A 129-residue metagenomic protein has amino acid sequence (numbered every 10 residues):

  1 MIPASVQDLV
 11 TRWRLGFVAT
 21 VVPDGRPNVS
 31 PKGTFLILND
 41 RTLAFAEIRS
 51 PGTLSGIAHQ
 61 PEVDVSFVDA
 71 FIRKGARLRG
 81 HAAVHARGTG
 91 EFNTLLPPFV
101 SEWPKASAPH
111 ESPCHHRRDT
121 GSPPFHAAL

Functional and structural regions predicted by a protein language model:
M1-L15: Short, basic/aromatic recognition patches
V6-Q7, T34, E102-S107: A generic local secondary-structure boundary/capping motif
T11, P23, A70-I72: Short strand-connecting beta-turns/loops that link adjacent beta-strands
T11-R12, H59, H110-E111: Short, well-ordered loop/turn elements at secondary-structure boundaries
W13-E47: Short beta-strand segments
R14-L15, E62, S122: Generic structural signal for secondary-structure transition and capping sites
G33-I72: A short mixed-secondary-structure module that forms the rim of ligand-binding clefts
I72-L129: Charged, gly/pro-rich active-site loop segments
